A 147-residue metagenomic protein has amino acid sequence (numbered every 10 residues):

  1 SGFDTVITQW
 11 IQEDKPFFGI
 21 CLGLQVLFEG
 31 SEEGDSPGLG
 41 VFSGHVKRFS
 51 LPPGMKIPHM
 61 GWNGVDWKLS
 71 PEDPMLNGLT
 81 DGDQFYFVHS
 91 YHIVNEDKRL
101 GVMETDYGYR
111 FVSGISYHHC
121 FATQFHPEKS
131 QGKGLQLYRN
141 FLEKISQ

Functional and structural regions predicted by a protein language model:
S1-W62: Cysteine-nucleophile active-site neighborhood
T8-Q12, H45-Q147: Amide-donor transfer/coupling interface in amidating biosynthetic enzymes
